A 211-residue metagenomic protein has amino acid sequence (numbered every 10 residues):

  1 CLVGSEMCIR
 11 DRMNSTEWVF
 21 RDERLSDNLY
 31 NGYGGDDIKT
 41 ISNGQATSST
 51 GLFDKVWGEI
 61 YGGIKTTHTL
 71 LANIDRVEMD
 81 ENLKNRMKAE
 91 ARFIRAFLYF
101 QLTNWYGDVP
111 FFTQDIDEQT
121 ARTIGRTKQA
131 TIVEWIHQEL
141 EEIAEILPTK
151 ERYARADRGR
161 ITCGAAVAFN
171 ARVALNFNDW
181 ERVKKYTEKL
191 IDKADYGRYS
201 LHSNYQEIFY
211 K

Functional and structural regions predicted by a protein language model:
C1-I9: Single conserved hydrophobic/aromatic residue that forms the stacking wall/gate of nucleotide- or nucleobase-binding
E6, N31-Y106, A121, R126-T131 (+1 more regions): Conserved, well-structured interaction surfaces
M13-G32, F112, P148-A166, N176-K211: Short, surface-exposed recognition loops and adjoining beta-strand edges that mediate ligand/DNA contacts, enriched
A46, T113-T120, Y205: Short linear capping/connector segments at secondary-structure termini
R92-R95, V167-A174, Y186: TPR/Sel1-like alpha-solenoid repeat signature
L98-V109, N170-D179: Extended, well-ordered alpha-helical segments in internal regulatory regions
